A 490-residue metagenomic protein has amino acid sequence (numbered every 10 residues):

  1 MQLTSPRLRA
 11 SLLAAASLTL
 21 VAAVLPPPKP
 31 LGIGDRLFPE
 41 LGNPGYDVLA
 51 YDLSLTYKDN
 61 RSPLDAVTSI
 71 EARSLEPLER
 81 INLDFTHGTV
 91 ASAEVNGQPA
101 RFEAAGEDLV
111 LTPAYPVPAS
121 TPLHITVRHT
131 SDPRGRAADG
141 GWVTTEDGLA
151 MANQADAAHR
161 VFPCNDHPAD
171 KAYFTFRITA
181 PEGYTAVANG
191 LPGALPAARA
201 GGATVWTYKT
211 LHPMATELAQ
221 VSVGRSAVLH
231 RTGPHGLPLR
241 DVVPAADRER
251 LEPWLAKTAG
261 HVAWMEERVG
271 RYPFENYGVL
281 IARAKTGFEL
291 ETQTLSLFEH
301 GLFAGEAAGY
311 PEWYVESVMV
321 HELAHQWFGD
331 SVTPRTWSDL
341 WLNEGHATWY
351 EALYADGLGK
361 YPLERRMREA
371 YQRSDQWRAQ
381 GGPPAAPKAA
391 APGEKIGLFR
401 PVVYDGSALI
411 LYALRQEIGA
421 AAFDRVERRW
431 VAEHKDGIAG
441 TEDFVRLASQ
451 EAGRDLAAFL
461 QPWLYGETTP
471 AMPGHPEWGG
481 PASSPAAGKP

Functional and structural regions predicted by a protein language model:
Q2-T4, R9-L12, L20-D65, R73 (+5 more regions): N-terminal, polar/Ser/Thr-rich
A66, Q154, C164-V320, Y361: Hydrophobic helix-coil surface modules that form long, contiguous segments used for peptide/substrate interaction
V67-G88, C164-N165, F174-P181, E442: Surface-exposed beta-strand/loop patches in extracellular or lumenal glycoproteins
F85-T145, A200-G201: A surface-exposed beta-strand-loop module
A119, H129-T175, S226-L229: Glycine/proline-rich low-complexity spacer/linker segments in large multi-domain proteins
F162-N165, E267-R268, E289-E291, L295-E306 (+2 more regions): Post-HExxH zinc-binding segment in Zn-dependent metallohydrolases
L211, E344-E417, Q461-Y465, P470-P490: Acidic/His/Gly-enriched intrinsically disordered linker/tail segments that often contain short helix/coil "MoRF-like"
M265, S317-T333, A347-T348: Active-site recognition of the HExxH zinc-binding catalytic motif
